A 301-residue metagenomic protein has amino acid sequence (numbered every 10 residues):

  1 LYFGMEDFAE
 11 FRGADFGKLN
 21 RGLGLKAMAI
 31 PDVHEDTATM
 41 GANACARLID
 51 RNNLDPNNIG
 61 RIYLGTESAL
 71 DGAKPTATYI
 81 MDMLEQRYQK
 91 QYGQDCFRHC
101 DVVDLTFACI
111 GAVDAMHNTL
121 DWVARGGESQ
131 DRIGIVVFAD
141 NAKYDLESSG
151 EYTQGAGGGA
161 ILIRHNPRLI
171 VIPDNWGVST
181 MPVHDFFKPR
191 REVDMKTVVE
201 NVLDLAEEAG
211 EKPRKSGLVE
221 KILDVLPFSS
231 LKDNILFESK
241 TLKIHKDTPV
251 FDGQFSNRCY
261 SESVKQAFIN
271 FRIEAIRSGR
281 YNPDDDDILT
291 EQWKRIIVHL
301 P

Functional and structural regions predicted by a protein language model:
L1-H34, G150-I269, I273-S278: Condensing-enzyme catalytic core mediating Claisen C-C bond formation in acyl metabolism
G17, A44-G60, K265-Q292: Phosphate/pyrophosphate-binding loops at sites that engage ATP/ADP/AMP, CoA/4′-phosphopantetheine, polyphosphate
K18-T39, A69-I135: Conserved catalytic cysteine-centered active-site region of acyl-thioester-dependent Claisen-condensing enzymes
A29-P31, Y63, C96-D114, E147-E151 (+2 more regions): Cysteine-centered functional microenvironments
R61, R132-V136, R295-I297: Short glycine-aspartate micro-motif
S68-G72, I296-P301: Glycine-rich phosphate-binding loops at beta-strand->alpha-helix junctions
D71-D82, H117, E128-S129, A142-D145 (+1 more regions): Active-site-adjacent elements of ketosynthase-type condensing enzymes
A124-I161, N166-P167: Flexible, glycine-rich active-site loops centered on histidine and acidic residues that chelate a metal or position
